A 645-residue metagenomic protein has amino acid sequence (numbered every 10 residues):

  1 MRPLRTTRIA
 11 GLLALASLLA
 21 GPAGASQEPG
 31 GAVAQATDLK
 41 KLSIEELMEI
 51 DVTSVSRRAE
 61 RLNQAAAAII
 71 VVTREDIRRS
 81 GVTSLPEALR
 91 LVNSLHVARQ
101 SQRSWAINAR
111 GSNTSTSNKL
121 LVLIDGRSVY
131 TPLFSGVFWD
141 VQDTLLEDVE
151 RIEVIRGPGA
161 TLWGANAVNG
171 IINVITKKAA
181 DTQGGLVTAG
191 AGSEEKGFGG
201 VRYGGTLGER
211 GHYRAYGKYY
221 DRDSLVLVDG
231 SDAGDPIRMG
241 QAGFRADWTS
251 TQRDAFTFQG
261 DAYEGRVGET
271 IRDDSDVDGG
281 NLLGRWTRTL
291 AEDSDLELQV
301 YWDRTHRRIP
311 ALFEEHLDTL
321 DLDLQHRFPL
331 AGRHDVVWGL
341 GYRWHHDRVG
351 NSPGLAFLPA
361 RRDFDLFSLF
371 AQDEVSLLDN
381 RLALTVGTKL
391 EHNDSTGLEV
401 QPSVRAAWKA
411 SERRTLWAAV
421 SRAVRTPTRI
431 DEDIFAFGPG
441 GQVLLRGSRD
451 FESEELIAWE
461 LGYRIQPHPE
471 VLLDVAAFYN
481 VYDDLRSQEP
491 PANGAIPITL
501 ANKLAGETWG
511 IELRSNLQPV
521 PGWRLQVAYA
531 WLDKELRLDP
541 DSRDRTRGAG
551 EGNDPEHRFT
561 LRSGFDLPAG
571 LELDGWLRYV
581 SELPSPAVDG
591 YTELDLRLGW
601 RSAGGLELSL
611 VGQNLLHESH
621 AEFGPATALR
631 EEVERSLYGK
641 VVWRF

Functional and structural regions predicted by a protein language model:
S26-R78, T289: Short, acidic, small-residue-rich periplasmic hinge/interaction motif at the N-terminus of Gram-negative outer-membrane
T53-S54, R58-L62, A66-I70, P86 (+2 more regions): Extracytoplasmic beta-strand/coil segments of soluble accessory domains associated with Gram-negative outer-membrane
S128-R156: Short acidic/polar hinge/loop motifs at secondary-structure boundaries that mediate gating or recognition
A160-T161, N173, A180-T182, G190 (+2 more regions): Periplasmic-side early beta-strands and strand-to-turn transitions of outer-membrane beta-barrels
D247-Y263, D276-E399, A407-S411, V471-F478 (+3 more regions): Face-selective signature of the C-terminal outer-membrane beta-barrel domain
D273-N281, R285-T289, E315, T415 (+6 more regions): Outer-membrane beta-barrel signature, preferentially recognizing the C-terminal barrel domain of Gram-negative
S376-A383, F478-V481, A501-L583: Gram-negative outer-membrane beta-barrel transporters
G599-F645: C-terminal beta-signal and adjacent terminal beta-strands/loops of Gram-negative outer-membrane beta-barrel proteins
